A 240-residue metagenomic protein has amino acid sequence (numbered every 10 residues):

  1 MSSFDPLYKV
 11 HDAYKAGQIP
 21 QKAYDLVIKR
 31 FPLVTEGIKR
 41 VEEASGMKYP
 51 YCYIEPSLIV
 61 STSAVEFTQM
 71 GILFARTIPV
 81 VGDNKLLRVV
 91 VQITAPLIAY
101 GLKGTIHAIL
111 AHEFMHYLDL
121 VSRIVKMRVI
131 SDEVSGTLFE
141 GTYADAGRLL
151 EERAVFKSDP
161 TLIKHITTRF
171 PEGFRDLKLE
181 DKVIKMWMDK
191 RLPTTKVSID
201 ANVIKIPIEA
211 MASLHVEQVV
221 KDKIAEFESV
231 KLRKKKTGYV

Functional and structural regions predicted by a protein language model:
M1-L26, V65, F74-G82, M186-M188 (+2 more regions): Non-catalytic architectural context of zinc metalloproteases
V27-P50: Zn2+-dependent metallopeptidase catalytic core
P50-I59: Long, charged, glycine-rich C-terminal linkers/tails
S61-G104, L120-V121: Active-site scaffold of zinc-dependent metalloenzymes
G104, E113-S131: Catalytic Zn2+-binding segment of zinc metalloproteases
G104, R128-V240: Metalloprotease/metallohydrolase-associated module, dominated by Zn2+-dependent proteases
H107: Hydrophobic (often cysteine-bearing) scaffold residues that line and stabilize catalytic clefts of nucleotide/cofactor
L110: A conserved beta-strand element that flanks and buttresses the S-adenosyl-L-methionine
